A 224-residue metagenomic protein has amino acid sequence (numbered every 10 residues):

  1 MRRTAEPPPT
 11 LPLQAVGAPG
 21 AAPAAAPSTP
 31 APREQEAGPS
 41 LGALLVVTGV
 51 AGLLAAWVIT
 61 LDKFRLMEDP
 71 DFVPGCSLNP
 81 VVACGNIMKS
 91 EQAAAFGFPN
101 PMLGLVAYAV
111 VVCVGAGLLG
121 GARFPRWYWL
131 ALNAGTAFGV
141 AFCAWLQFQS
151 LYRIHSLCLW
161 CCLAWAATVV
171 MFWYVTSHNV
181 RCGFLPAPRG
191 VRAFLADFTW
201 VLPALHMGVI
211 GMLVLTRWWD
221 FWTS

Functional and structural regions predicted by a protein language model:
P9-P39, R181-F198: Membrane-interfacial, low-structure loops and terminal tails that flank and connect transmembrane helices in multi-pass
A37-M67, M212: N-terminal signal-anchor transmembrane alpha helix
G49, V106-V112, A164-R181, H206-I210: Hydrophobic cores of alpha-helical transmembrane segments in multi-pass inner/ER membrane proteins, independent
D62-F72, I87, A141-T168, L215-S224: Interfacial helix-loop-helix junctions of multi-pass membrane proteins
K63-P99: Extracytosolic (periplasmic/ER-lumenal) interhelical loops and adjacent juxtamembrane/interface segments of multi-pass
M88-V110, L157-V169: Membrane-interface loop-to-helix entry segments
F98-R123, F138, F142: Hydrophobic alpha-helical transmembrane segments
A196-F221: Final/C-terminal transmembrane alpha-helix of multipass membrane proteins
